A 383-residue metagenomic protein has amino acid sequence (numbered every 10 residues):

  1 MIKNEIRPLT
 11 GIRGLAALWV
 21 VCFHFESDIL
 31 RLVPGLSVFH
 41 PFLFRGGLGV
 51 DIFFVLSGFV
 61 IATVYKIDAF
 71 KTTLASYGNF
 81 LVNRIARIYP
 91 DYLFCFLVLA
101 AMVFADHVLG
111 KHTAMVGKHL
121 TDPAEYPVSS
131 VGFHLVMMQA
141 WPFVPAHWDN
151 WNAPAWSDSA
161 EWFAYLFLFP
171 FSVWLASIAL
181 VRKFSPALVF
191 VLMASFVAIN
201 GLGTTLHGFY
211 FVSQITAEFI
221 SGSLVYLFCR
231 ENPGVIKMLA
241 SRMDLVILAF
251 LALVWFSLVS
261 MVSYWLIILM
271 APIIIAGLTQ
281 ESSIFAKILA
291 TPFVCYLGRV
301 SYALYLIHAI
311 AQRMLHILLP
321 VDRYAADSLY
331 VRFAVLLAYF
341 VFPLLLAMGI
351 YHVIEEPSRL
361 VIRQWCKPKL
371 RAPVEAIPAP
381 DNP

Functional and structural regions predicted by a protein language model:
M1-V197, I215, V235, C295 (+2 more regions): Membrane-cytosol interface segments of multi-pass membrane proteins, especially ER/Golgi lipid-handling enzymes
I29-L32, V197-T205, F256-L258, L319-D322: Juxtamembrane "helix-exit" motif on the non-cytosolic side of transmembrane helices
G47, F70, V197-L202, T279-A286: Juxtamembrane membrane-interface segments at transmembrane alpha-helix termini
C95, G203-F211, C229, I236-K237 (+1 more regions): A cytosolic-side transmembrane-helix exit/cap motif
H147-N152, N200-Y210, L253-S263: Membrane-interface helix caps and helix-loop-helix hairpins in membrane proteins
A187-V189, A240-A249: Short hydrophobic alpha-helical membrane-embedded segments
L192-E218: Alpha-helical transmembrane segments and their cytosolic membrane-interface
I215, F219, S223-L224, D244-E356: Alpha-helical transmembrane segments of multi-pass integral membrane proteins
